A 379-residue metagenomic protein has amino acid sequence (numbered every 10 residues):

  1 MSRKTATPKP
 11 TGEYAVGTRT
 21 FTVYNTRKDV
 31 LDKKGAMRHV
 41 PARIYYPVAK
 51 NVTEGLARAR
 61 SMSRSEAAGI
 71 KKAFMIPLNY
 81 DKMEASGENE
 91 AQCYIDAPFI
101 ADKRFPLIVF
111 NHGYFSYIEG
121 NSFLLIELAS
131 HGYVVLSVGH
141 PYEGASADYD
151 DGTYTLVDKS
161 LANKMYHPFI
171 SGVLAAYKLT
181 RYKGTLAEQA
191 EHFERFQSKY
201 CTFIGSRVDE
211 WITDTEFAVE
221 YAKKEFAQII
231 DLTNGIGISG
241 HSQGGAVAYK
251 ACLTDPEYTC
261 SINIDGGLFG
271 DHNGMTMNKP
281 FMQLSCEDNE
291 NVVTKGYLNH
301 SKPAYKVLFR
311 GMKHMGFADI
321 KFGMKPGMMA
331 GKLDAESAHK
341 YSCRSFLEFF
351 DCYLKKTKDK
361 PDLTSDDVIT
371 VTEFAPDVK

Functional and structural regions predicted by a protein language model:
S2-I108: Domain-level recognition of soluble alpha/beta enzyme cores, biased toward histidine phosphatases/phosphomutases
R3-P8, T26, P256, I320-K379: Alpha/beta-hydrolase-fold serine-hydrolase catalytic core, especially in secreted/extracellular enzymes
I44, L128, T215, I236 (+2 more regions): Divalent metal-coordination and catalytic microenvironments
Y46, F110-Y114, S242, C286: Glycine-rich His-Gly loop
E84-D148, N289-N291: Short substrate-entry loop that stabilizes the transition state in hydrolases
D148-I229: Alpha/beta-hydrolase active-site loop
F217-T276: Primarily recognizes the serine-hydrolase "nucleophile elbow" in alpha/beta-hydrolase and SGNH/GDSL folds
T259-G316: The feature captures the conserved acid-bearing segment of alpha/beta-hydrolase catalytic domains
